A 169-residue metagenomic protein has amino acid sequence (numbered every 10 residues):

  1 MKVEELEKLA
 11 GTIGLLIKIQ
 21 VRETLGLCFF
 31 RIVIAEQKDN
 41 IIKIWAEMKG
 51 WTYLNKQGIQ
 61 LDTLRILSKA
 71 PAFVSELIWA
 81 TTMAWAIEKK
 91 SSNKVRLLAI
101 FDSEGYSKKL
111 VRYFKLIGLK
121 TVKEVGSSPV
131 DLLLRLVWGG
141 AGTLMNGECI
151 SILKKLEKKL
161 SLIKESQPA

Functional and structural regions predicted by a protein language model:
V3, L16-R22, K120-E124: Short secondary-structure junctions
K8-E47: Conserved beta-hairpin
C28-R31, Q57-I59, A141-M145: Short beta-strand micro-motifs in enzyme catalytic cores
I44-A70, R96-L98: Conserved acetyl-CoA binding element of GNAT-fold acetyltransferases
K69-E88: Conserved acetyl-CoA-binding loop-helix of GNAT-fold acetyltransferases
A86-Y106: Conserved GNAT acetyl-CoA-binding A-motif
F101-E124, L133, W138: Conserved active-site alpha-helix within GNAT-family acetyltransferase domains
G126-A169: C-terminal "cap" of GNAT-fold acetyltransferases
